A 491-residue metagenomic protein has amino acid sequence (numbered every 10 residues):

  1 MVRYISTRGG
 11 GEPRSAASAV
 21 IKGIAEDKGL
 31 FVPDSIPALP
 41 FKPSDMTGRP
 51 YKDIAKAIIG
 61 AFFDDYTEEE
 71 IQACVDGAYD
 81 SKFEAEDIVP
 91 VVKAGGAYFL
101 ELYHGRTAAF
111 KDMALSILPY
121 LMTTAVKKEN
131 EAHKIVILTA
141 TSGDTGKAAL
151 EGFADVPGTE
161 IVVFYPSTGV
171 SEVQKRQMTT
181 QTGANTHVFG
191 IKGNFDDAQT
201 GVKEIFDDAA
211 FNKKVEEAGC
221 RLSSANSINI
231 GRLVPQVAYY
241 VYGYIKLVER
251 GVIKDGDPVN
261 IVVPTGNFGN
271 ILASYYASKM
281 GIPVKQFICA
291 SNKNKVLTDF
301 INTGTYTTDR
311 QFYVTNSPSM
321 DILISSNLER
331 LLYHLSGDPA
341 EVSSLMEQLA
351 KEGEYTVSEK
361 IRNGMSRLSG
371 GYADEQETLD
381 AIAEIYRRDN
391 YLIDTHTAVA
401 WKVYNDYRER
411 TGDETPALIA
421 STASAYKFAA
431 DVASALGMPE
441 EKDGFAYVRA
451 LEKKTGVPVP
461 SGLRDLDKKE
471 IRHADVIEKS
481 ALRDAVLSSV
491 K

Functional and structural regions predicted by a protein language model:
M1-K491: PLP-dependent amino-acid enzyme catalytic core
